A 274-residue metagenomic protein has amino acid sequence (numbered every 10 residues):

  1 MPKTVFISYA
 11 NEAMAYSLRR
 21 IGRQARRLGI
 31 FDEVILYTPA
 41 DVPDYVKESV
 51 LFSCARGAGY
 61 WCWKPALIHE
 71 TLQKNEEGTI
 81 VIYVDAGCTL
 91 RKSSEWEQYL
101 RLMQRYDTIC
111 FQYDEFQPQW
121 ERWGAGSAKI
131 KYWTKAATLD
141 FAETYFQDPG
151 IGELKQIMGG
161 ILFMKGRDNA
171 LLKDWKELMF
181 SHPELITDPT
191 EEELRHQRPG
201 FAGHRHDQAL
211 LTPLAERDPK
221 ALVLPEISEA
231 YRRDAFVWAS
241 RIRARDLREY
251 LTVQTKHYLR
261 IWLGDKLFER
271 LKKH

Functional and structural regions predicted by a protein language model:
M1-H274: Glycosyltransferase catalytic domains, chiefly GT-A lineage
